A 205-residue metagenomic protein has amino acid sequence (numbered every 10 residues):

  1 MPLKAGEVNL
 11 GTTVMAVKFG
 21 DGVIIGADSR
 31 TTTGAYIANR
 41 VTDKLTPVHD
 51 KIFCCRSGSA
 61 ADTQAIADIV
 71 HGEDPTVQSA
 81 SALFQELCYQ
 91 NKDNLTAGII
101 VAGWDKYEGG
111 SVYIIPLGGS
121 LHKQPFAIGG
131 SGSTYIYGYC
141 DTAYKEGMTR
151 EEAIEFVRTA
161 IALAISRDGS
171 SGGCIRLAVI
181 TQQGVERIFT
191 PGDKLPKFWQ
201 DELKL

Functional and structural regions predicted by a protein language model:
M1-L205: Long, low-complexity N-terminal extensions
